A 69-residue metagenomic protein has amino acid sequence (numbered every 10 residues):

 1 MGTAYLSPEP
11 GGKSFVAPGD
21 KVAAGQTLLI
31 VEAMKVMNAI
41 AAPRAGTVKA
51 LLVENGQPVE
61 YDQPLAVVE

Functional and structural regions predicted by a protein language model:
M1-E69: Structured functional modules or segments
